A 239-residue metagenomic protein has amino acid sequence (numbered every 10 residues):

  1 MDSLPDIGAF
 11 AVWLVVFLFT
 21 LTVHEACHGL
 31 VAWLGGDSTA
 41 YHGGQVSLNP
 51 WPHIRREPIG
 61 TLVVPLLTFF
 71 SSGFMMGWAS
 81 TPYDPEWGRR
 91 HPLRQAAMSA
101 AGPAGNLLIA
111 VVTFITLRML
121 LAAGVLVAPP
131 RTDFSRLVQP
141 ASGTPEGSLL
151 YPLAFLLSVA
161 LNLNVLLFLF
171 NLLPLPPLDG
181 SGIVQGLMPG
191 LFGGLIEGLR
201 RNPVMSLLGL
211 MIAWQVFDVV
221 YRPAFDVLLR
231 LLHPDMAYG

Functional and structural regions predicted by a protein language model:
M1-G239: Hydrophobic transmembrane alpha-helices and their immediate loop junctions in multi-pass integral membrane proteins
